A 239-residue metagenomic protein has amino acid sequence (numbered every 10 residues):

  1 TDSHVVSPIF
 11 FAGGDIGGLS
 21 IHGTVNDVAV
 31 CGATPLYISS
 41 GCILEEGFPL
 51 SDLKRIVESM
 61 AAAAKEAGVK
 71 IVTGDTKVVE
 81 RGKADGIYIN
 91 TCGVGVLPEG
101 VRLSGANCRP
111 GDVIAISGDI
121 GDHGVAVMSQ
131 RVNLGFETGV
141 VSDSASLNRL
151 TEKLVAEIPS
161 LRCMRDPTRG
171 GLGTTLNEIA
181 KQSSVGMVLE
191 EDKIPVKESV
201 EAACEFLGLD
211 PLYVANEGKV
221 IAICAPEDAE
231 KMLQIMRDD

Functional and structural regions predicted by a protein language model:
T1-D239: Helix-biased detector of long, well-ordered alpha-helical tracts
